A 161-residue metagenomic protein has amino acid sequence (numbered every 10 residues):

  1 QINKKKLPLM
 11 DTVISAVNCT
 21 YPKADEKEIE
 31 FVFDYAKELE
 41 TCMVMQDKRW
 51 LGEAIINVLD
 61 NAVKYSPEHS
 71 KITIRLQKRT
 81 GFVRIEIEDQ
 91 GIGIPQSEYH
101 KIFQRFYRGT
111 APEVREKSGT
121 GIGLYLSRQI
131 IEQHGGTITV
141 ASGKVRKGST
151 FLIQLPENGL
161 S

Functional and structural regions predicted by a protein language model:
Q1-K4, T41-Q46: Conserved micro-motifs of the catalytic ATP-binding
N3-N18, E30-V32: A conserved beta-strand-to-alpha-helix junction within the catalytic ATP-binding
K23-Y35: Short conserved segments within the C-terminal catalytic ATPase subdomain
A62-V63: Short helix-loop "hinge" at the ATP-lid/N-box region of the Bergerat-fold HATPase_c
I94-F106: Short conserved segment of the HATPase_c
G123, S127: Short alpha-helical Gxxx[C/S/T] motif in the catalytic ATP-binding
G136-T137: Conserved glycine-rich
